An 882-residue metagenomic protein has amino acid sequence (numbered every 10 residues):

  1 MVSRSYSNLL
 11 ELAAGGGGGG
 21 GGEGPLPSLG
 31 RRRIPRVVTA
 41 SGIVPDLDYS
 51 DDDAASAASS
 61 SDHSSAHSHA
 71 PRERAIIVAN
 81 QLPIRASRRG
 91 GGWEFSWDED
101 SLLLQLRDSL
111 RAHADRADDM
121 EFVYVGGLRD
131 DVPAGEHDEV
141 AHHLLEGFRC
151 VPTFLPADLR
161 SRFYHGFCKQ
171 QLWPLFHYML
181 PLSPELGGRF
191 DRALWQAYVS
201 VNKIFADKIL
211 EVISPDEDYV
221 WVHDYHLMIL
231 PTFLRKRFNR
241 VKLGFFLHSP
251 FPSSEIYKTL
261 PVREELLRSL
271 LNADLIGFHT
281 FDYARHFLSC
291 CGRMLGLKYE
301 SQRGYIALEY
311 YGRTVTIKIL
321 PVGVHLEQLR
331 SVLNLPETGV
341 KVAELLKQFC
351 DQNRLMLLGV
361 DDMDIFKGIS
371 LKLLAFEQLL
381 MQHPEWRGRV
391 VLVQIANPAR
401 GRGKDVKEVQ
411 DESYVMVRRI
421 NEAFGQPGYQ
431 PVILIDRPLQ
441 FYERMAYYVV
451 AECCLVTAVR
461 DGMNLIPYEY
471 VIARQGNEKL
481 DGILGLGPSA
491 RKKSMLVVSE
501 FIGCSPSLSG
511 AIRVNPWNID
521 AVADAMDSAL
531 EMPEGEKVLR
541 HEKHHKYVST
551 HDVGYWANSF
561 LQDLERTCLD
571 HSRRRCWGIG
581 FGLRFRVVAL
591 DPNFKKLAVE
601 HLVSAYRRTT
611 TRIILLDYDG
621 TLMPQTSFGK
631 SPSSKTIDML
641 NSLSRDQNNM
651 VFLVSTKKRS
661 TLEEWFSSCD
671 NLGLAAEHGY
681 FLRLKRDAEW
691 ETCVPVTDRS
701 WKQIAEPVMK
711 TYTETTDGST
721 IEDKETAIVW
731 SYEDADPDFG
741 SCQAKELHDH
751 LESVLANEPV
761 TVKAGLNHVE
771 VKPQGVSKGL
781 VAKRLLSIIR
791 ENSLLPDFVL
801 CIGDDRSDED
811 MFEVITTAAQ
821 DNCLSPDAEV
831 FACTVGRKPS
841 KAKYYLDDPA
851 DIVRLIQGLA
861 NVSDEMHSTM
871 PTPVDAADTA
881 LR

Functional and structural regions predicted by a protein language model:
M1-G17, G21-A589, P796, D847 (+2 more regions): Catalytic cores of carbohydrate-active enzymes across secretory and cytosolic contexts
S60-H69, E377-P384, F594-T610, L662-S667: Short amphipathic alpha-helices and their capping/turn segments at secondary-structure boundaries
H69-E73, Q105-D118, Q382, R608 (+3 more regions): A short, Lys/Arg-enriched amphipathic alpha-helix followed by its capping loop at the start of a domain
P184-V201, M623-K630, L766-L780, R784: Glycine-rich phosphate-binding "P-loop"
S413, T550, G554-Y618, M623-G629 (+1 more regions): Non-catalytic pre-domain segments flanking phosphatase-related domains
F585-P592, T609, G629-S633, T692 (+1 more regions): Mg2+-dependent phosphoryl-transfer enzymes with acidic/Ser/Thr/Gly-rich catalytic loops
S631-T726: Active-site phosphate-binding/coordination module
T715-T716, E722-I802, R806-V830: Conserved acidic, metal-coordinating active-site core of Asp-based, Mg2+-dependent phosphoryl-transfer enzymes
